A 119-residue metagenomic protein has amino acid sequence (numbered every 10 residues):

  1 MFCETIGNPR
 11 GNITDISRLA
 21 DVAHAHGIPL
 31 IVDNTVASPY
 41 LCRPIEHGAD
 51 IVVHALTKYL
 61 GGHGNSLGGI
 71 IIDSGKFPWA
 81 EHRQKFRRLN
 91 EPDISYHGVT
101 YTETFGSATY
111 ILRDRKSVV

Functional and structural regions predicted by a protein language model:
M1-V119: Conserved PLP-enzyme active-site core in the AAT-like
